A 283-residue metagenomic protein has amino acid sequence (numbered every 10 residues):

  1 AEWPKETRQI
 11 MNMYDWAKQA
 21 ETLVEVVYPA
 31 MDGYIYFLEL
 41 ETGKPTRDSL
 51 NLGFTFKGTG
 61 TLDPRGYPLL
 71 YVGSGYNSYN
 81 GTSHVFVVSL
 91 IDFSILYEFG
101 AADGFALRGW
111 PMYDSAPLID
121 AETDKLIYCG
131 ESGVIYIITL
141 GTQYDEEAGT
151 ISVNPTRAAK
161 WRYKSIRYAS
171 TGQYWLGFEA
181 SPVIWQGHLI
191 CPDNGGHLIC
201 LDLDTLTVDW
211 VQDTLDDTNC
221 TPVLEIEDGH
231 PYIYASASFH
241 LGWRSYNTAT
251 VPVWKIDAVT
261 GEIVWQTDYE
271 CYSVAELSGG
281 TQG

Functional and structural regions predicted by a protein language model:
A1-G283: Extracytoplasmic/lumenal domain signature
